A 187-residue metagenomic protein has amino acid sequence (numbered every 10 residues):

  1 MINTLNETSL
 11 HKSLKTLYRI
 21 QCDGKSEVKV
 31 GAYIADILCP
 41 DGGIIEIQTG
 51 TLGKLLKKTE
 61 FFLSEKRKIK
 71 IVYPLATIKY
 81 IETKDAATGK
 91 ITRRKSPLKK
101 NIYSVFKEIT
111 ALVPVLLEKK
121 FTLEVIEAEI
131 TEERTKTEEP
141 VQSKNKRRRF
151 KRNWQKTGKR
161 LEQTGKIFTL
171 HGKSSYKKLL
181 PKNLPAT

Functional and structural regions predicted by a protein language model:
M1-I34, L38, T110-A111: Acidic-basic catalytic patches of nuclease active cores, encompassing PD-(D/E)XK and other metal-cofactor nuclease
K15, L56-E60, V113: Short amphipathic alpha-helical segments and helix-helix/interface helices
A35-T51, L55, F62, I69-K70: Conserved catalytic cores of phosphodiester-cleaving nucleases, focusing on short active-site segments
Q48-G50, P74-T77, A128-I130: Beta-hairpin (beta-strand-turn-beta-strand) motif
L56-K58, Y80-D85, T135-E138: Short, conserved acidic/polar surface loops in the N-terminal third of protein domains
R67-L112: Long, charge-dense
R93-P181: Long, low-complexity, charged/polar intrinsically disordered regions in eukaryotic proteins
P185-T187: Short acidic, hydrophobic short linear motifs in intrinsically disordered regions
